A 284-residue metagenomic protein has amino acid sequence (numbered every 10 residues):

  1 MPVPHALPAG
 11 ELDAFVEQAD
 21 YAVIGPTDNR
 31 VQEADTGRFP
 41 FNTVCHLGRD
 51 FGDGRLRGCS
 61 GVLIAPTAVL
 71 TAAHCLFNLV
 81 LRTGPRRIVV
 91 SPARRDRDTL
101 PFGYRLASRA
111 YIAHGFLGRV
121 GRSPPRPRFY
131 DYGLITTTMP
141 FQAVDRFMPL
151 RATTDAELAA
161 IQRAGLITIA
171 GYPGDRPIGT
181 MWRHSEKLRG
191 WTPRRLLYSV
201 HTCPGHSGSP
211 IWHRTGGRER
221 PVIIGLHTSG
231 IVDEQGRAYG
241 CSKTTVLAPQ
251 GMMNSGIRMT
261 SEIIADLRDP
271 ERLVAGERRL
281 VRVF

Functional and structural regions predicted by a protein language model:
M1-L63, A265-F284: Protease-domain processing segments flanking chymotrypsin-fold serine proteases, especially trypsin-like
I24-N42, R49-D53, R57, F77 (+1 more regions): Conserved catalytic-core segment of clan PA serine endopeptidases
G52-R55, D96-L100, T215-V222, Q235-G236: Short, solvent-exposed loop/turn segments that connect beta-strands within catalytic domains and beta-strand-rich
T67, T71: Cytochrome P450 catalytic-core helices
A72-C75, P204, I224-D233: Short beta->alpha transition motifs characteristic of CBS
R128-Y132, T136-T202, G251-N254: Chymotrypsin/trypsin-fold serine protease catalytic domain
H201-H227: Catalytic nucleophile loop of clan PA
T228-F284: C-terminal cap/linker of serine protease catalytic domains
